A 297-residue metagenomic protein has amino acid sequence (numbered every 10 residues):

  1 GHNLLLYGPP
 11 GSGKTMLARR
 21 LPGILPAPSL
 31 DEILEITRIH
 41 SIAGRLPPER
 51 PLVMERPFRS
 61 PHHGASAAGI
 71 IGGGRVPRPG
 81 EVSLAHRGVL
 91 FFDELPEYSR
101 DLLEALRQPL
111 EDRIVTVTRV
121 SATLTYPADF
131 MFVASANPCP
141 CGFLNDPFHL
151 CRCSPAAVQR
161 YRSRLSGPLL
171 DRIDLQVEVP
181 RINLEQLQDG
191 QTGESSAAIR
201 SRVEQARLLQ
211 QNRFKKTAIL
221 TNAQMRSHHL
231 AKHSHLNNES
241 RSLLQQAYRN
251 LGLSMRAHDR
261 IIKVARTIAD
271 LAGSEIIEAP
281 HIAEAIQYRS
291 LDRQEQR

Functional and structural regions predicted by a protein language model:
G1-L4, H86-G88: Pre-Walker A (Motif I) flank of P-loop NTPase domains
H2, G11-T15, A27, H63-G64 (+3 more regions): Short flexible coil/turn linkers enriched for glycine and charged/polar residues that connect secondary-structure
L4-P48, D112: Walker A/P-loop
G8, G72, E94: The Walker A (P-loop) glycine that initiates the GxxxxGKT/S ATP-binding motif of P-loop NTPases
L52-P57, H62-L90, T123: Conserved alpha-helical scaffold flanking the Walker A/P-loop in AAA+ ATPase domains
V76-P77, R100-R297: Basic, amphipathic alpha-helical bundle interface domains used for macromolecular binding and assembly
R87, D93-L95, A105: Walker B catalytic acidic pair
L90-F91, E97-Y98, L184: Residues immediately C-terminal
